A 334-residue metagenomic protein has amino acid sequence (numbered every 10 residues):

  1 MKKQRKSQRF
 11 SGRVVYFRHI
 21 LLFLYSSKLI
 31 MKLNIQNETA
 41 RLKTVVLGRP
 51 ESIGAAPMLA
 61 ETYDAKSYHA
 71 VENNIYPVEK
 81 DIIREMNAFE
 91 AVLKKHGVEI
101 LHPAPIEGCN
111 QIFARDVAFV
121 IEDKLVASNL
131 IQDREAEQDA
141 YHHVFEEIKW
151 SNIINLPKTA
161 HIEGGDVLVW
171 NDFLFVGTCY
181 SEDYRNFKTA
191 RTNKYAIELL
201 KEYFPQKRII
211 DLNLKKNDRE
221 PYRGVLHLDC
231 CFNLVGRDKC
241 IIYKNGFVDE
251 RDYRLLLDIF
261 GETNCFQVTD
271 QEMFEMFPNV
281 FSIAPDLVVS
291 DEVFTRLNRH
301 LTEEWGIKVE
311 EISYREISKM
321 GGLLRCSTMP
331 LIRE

Functional and structural regions predicted by a protein language model:
K2-S7: Polybasic, lysine-rich low-complexity intrinsically disordered segments
Y16-I30: Short, Lys/Arg-enriched N-terminal segments with co-localized hydrophobic residues within the first ~10-30 amino acids
I30-E334: The feature marks the mature, well-folded catalytic cores of soluble enzymes
